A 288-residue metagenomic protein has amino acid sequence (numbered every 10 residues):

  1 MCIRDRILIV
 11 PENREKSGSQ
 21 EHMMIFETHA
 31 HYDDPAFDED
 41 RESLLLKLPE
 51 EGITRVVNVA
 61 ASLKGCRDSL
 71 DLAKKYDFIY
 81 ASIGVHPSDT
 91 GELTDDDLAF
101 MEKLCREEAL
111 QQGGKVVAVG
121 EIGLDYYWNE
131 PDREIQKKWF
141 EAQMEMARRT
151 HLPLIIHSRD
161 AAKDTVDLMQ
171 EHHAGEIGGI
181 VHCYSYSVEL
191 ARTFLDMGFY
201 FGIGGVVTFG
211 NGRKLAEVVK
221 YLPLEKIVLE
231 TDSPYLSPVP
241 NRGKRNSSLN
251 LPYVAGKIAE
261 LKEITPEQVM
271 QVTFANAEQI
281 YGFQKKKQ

Functional and structural regions predicted by a protein language model:
M1-R6: Conserved small/polar residues in nucleotide/adenosyl-binding loops
L8-V10, T54: Residues marking helix boundaries in flexible regions
N13-S17: Polybasic, lysine-rich low-complexity intrinsically disordered segments
G18-Q288: Mid-domain alpha/beta scaffold segments of enzyme catalytic cores
